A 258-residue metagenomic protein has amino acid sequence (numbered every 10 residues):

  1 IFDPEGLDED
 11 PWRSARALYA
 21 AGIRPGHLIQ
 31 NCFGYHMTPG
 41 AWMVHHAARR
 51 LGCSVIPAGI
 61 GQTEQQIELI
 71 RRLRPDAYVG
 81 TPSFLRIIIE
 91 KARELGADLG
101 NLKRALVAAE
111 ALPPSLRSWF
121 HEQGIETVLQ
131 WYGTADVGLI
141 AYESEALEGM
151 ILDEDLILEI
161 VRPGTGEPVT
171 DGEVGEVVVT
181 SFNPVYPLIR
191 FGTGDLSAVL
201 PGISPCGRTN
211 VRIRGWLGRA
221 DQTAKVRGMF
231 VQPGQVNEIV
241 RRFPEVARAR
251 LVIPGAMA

Functional and structural regions predicted by a protein language model:
P4-Y19, L28-I87: AMP-binding/adenylate-forming
Y19-I23, A47, G96-D98: Glycine-rich helix-loop-beta junction characteristic of Rossmann-like nucleotide cofactor-binding loops
G26-L28, K103: Residues that mark the start of a beta-strand
L51-A258: Active-site glycine/GP-rich loop and adjacent strand/helix microenvironment that borders small-molecule binding pockets
